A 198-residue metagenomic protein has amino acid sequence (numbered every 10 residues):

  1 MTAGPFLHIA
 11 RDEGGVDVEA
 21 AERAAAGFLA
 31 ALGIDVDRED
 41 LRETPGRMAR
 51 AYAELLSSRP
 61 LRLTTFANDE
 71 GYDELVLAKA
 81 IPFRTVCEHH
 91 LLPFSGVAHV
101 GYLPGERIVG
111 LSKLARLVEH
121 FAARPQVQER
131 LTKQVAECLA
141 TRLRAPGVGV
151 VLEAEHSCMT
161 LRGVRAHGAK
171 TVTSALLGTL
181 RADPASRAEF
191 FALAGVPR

Functional and structural regions predicted by a protein language model:
M1-R198: A domain-level signal for the structural core that forms small-molecule/cofactor-binding pockets and catalytic centers
